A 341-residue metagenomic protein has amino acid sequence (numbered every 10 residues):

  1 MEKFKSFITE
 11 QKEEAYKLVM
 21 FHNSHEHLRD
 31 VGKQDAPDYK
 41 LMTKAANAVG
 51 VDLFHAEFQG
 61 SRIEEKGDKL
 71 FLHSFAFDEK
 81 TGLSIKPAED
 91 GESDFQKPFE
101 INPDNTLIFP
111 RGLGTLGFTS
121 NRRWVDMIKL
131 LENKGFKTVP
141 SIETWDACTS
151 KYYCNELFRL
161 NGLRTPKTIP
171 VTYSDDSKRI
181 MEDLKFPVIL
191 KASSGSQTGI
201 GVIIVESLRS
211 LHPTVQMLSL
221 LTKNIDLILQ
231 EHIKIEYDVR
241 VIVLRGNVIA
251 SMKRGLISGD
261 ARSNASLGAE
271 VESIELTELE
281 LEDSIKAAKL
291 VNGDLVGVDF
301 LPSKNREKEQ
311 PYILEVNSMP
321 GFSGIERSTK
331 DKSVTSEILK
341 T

Functional and structural regions predicted by a protein language model:
M1-K17: Charge-dense, intrinsically disordered terminal/linker segments
E10, E272-E275, K289, G293 (+1 more regions): C-terminal active-site "lid" helix and adjoining low-complexity regulatory extension at the edge of ATP-using catalytic
A15-Y16, V202-A287, V291: Phosphate-binding site of ATP-dependent enzymes
K17, T106-L107, Y312: Structural motif
L18-R29, I128-G135, I142-I228, E236 (+1 more regions): Active-site nucleotide/adenylate-binding loops and adjacent lid/helix of ATP-dependent enzymes
E26-K167: Conserved N-proximal alpha/beta basic substrate-recognition cap immediately N-terminal to, or forming the N-lobe
V188, A250, V296, Y312-E315: Protein kinase-like catalytic core scaffold
R240, D299-L301: Short, surface-exposed charged micro-motifs
